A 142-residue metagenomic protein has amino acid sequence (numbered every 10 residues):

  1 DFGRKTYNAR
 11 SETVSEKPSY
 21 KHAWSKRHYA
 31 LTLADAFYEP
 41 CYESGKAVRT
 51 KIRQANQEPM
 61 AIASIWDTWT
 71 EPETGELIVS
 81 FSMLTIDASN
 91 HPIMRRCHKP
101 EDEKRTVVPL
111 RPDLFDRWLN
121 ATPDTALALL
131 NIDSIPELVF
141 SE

Functional and structural regions predicted by a protein language model:
D1-E142: A structured binding-face within diverse protein domains that lines the active/interaction site
